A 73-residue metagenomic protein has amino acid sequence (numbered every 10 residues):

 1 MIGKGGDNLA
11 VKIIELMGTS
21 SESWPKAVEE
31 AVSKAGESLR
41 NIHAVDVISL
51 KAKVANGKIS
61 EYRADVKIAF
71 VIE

Functional and structural regions predicted by a protein language model:
M1-N8: Short, Lys/Arg-enriched N-terminal segments with co-localized hydrophobic residues within the first ~10-30 amino acids
D7, S38, G57-I59: Sterically constrained small-residue positions within well-ordered secondary structures of folded domains
L9-H43: Short, well-ordered alpha-helical segments
K34-A35, I48-L50: Single-stranded nucleic acid-binding surfaces, predominantly the OB-fold ssDNA-binding core
H43, L50-E73: A cross-kingdom feature marking charged/low-complexity
